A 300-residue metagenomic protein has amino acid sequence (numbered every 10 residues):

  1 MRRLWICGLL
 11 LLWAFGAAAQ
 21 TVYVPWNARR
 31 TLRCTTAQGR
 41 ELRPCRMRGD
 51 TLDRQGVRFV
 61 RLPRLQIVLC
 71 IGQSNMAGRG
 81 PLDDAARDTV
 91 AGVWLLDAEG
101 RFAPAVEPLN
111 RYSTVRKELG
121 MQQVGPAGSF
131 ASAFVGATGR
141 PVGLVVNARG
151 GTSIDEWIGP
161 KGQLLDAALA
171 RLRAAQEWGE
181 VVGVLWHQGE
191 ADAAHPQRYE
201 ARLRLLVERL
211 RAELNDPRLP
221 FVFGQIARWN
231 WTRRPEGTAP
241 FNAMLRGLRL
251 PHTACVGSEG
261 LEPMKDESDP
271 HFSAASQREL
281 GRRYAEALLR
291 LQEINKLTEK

Functional and structural regions predicted by a protein language model:
M1-L4: Positively charged n-region of N-terminal signal peptides that target proteins for export
I6-C7, A17: Cleavable N-terminal signal peptides
Q20-K300: Cell-envelope and extracellular/periplasmic
